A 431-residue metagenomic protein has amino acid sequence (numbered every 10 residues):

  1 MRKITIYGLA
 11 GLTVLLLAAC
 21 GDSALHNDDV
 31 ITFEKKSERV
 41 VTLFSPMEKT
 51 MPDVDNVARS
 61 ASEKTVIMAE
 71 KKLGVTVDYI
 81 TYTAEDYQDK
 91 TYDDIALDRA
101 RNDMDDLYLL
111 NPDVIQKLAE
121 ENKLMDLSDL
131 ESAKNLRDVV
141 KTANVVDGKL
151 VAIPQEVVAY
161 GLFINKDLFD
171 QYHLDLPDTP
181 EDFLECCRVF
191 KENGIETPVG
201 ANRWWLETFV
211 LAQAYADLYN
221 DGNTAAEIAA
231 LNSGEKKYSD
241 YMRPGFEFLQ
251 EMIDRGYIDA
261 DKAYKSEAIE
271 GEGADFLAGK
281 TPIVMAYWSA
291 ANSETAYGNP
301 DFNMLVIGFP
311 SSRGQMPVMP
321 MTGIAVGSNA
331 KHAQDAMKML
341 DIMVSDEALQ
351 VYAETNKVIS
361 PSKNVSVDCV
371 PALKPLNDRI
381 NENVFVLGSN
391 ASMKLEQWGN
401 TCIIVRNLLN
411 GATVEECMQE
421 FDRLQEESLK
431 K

Functional and structural regions predicted by a protein language model:
C20-Q116, G314, V351, I403 (+2 more regions): Conserved N-terminal structural module of periplasmic/extracytoplasmic solute-binding proteins
F33, L110-Y160, D175, L184 (+3 more regions): Hinge/lid segment of periplasmic solute-binding proteins
R39, K71-K72, Y172, A296-N356: Extracytoplasmic/periplasmic substrate-recognition and gating elements
A96-A100, D105-D106, K134-D167, T197-P198 (+3 more regions): A structural signal for short loop-to-beta-strand junctions that line the ligand-binding cleft of periplasmic/secreted
Q116-K123, V140-P177, N202-A230, V318-V326 (+2 more regions): Periplasmic solute-binding protein
S128-L136, L218-P244, T295-N299, G308-P317: Short, solvent-exposed loop/beta-turn-alpha elements that line the ligand-binding surface or hinge of extracytoplasmic
D170, N381-K431: Conserved C-terminal helix/tail region of periplasmic/extracytoplasmic solute-binding proteins
L231-A263: Glycine-centered hinge/linker elements that transmit conformational signals in sensory and ligand-binding systems
